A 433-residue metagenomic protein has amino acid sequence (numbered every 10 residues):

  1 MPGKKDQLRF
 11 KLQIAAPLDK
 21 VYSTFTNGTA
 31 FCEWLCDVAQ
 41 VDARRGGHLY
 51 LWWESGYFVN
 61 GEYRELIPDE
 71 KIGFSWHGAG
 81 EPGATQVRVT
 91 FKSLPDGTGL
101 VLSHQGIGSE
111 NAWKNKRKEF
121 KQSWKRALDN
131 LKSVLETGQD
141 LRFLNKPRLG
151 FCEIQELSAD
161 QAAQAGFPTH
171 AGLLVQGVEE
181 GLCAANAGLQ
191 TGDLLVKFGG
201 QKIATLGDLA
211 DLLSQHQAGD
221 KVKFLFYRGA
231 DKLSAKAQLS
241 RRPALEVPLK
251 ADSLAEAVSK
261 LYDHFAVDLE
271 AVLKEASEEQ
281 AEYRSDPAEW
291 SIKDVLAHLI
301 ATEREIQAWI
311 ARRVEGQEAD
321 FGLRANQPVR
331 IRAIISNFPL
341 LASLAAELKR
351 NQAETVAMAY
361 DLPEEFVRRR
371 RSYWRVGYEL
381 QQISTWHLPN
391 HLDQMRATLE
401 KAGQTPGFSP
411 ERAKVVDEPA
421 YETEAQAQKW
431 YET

Functional and structural regions predicted by a protein language model:
M1-Q40, S259-A271, E275, Q280-E282 (+4 more regions): Hydrophobic ligand-binding cavity/cleft-lining segments
P2-G3, R9-F10, A16, K20 (+3 more regions): Short beta-edge strand/loop motif at the mouth of beta-sheet-based domains
G3, I107-N145, A266-L269, Q382-T385 (+1 more regions): A conserved amphipathic terminal alpha-helix motif
T26-T29, E81, K92, L131 (+2 more regions): Short, contiguous alpha-helical
S75-E119, K250-D252, E256, K260 (+1 more regions): Beta-strand/loop substructures that line and gate deep hydrophobic ligand-binding cavities in soluble
V175, A184-T205: Conserved PDZ fold ligand-binding element
D211-E246: PDZ-domain C-terminal substructure recognizer with occasional recognition of PDZ-binding tails
A257-K274, P328-V367: Acidic/histidine-rich alpha-helical segments that form the ligand environment of transition-metal centers
